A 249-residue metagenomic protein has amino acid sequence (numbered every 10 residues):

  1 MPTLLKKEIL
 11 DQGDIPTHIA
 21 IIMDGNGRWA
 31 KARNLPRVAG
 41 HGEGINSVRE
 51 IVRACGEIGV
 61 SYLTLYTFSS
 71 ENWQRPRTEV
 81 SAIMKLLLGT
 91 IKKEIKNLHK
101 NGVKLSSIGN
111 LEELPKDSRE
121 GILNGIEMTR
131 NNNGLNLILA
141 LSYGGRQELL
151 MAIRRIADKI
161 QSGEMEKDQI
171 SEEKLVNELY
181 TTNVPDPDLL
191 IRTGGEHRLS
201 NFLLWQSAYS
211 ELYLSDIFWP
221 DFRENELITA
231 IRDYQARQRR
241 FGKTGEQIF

Functional and structural regions predicted by a protein language model:
M1-F249: Flexible, compositionally biased loop and terminal segments
